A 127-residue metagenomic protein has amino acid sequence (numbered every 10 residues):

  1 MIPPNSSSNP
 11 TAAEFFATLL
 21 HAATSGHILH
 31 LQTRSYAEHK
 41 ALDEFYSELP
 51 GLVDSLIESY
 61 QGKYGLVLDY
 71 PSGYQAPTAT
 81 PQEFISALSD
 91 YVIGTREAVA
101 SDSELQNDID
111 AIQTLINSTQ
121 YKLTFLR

Functional and structural regions predicted by a protein language model:
M1-A12, N107: Charge-dense, intrinsically disordered terminal/linker segments
A17, Y36-K40, S103, N107: Short, solvent-exposed positions on alpha-helices
H21-E44: Helix-loop segments that flank and shape redox-cofactor active sites
A23-G26, L56, V92-T95: Non-transmembrane amphipathic alpha-helical segments
I28, Q32-S35, G62, D69 (+1 more regions): Heptad-repeat coiled-coil alpha-helices
H39-L68: Conserved alpha-helical segments that form or flank metal/cofactor-binding pockets of metalloenzymes
S55-Y60, T119-L126: Amphipathic alpha-helical coiled-coil segments
S72-T124: Acidic/histidine-rich alpha-helical segments that form the ligand environment of transition-metal centers
